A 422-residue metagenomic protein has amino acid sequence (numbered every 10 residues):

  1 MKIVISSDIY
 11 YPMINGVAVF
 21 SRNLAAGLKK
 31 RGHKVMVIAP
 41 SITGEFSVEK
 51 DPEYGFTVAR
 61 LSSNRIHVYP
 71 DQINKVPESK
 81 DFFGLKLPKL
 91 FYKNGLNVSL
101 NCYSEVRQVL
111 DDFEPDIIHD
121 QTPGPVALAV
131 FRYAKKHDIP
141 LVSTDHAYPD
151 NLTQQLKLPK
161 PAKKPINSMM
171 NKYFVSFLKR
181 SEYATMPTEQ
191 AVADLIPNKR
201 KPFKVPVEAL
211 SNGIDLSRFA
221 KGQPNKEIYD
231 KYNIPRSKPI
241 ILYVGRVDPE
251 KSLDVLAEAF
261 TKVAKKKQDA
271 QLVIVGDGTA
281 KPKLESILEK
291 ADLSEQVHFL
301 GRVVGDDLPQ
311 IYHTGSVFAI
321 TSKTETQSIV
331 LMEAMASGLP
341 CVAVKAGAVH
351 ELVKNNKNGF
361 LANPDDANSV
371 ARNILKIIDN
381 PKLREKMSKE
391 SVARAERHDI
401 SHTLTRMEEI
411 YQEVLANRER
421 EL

Functional and structural regions predicted by a protein language model:
M1-S62, T405-E408, Q412, E419-L422: N-terminal subdomain of nucleotide-sugar transferases
V19, P239-K262, L272, T279-E285 (+1 more regions): A conserved mid-protein helix/loop that constitutes part of the nucleotide-sugar donor-binding site
A39, A59-S62, K164-N225: Donor nucleotide-sugar binding/catalytic pocket of nucleotide-sugar-dependent glycosyltransferases
L110, L178, R302-V303, Q310-G315: Short alpha-helical donor nucleotide-sugar binding micro-motif in glycosyltransferases
K283-V303: Nucleotide-activated donor-binding/catalytic signature segment of Leloir-type glycosyltransferases, i.e., the conserved
K323: Aromatic "clamp/platform" in nucleotide-sugar-dependent glycosyltransferases that forms part of the donor/acceptor
P340-A343: Short hydrophobic beta-strand element within catalytic cores of glycosyltransferases and related nucleotide-activated
N355-N356, F360-A367, K376-K382: Conserved acidic donor-binding segment of nucleotide-sugar-dependent glycosyltransferases
